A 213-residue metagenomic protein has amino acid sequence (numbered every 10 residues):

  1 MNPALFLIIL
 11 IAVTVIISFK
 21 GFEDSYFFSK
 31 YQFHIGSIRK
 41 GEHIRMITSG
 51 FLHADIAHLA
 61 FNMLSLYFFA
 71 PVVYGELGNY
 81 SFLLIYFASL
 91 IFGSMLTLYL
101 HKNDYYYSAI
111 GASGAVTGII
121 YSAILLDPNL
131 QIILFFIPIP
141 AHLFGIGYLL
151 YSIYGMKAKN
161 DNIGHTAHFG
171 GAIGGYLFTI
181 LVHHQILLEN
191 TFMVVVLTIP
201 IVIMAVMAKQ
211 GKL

Functional and structural regions predicted by a protein language model:
M1-L213: A detector for small-residue-rich transmembrane helices and their helix-helix packing motifs
